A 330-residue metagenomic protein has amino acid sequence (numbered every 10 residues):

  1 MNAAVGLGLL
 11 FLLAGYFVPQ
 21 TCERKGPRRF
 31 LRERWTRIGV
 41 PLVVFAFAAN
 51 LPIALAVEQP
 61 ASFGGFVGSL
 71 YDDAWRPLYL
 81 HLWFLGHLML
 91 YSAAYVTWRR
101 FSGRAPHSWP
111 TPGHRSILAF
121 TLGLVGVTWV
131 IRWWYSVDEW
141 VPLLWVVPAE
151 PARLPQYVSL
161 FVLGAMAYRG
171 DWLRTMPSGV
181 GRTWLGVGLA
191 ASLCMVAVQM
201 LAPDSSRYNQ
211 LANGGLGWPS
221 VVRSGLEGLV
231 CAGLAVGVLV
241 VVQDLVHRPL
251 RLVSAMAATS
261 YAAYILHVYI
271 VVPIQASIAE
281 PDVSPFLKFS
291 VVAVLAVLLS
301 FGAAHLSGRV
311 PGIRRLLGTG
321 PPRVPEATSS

Functional and structural regions predicted by a protein language model:
M1-S330: Alpha-helical transmembrane segments and their immediate juxtamembrane cytosolic regions
